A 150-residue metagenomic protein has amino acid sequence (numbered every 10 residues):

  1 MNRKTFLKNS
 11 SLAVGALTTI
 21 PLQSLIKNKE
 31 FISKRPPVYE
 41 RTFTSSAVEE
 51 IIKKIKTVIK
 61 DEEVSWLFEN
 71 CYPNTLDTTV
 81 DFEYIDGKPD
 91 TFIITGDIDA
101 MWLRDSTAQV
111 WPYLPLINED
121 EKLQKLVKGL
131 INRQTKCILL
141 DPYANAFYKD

Functional and structural regions predicted by a protein language model:
M1, I20-K54: C-terminal segment of N-terminal export signals and the immediately downstream linker at the start of the mature
T5-K27: N-terminal export signals
S11, G15, L76, I117-N118 (+2 more regions): Hydrophobic/aromatic-lined pockets within catalytic cores
T42-Y84, R133-C137: Amphipathic alpha-helical dimerization/protein-protein interaction segment
A47-I59, A108-E121: Well-ordered alpha-helical scaffold segments within catalytic/enzyme domains
P73-W102, L123, F147-Y148: Internal amphipathic alpha-helical repeat/solenoid segments
T95, A100-Y113, L130: Long, well-ordered hydrophobic secondary-structure segments characteristic of membrane-embedded and membrane-proximal
K122-D150: Helix-terminus loop motifs that line ligand-binding clefts
